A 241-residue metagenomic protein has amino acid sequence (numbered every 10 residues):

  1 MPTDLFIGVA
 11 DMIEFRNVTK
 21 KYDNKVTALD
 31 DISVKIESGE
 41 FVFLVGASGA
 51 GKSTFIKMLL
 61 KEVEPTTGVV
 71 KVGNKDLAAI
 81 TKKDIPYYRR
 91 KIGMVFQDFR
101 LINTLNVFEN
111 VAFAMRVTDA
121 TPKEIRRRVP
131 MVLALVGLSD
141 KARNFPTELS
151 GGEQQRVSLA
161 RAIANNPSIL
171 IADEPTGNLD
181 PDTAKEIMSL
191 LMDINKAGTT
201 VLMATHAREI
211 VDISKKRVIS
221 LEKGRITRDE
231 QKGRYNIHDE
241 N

Functional and structural regions predicted by a protein language model:
L60: Helix-to-loop junction immediately C-terminal to a conserved catalytic motif
G68-D76, Y88: Conserved ABC transporter NBD signature motif
L105-A112: Short coil-to-helix segment of the ABC ATPase nucleotide-binding domain corresponding to the Q-loop/switch region
N144-L149, E153: Conserved ABC ATPase signature
N166: Conserved catalytic motifs of ABC-family nucleotide-binding domains
L170-D173: Catalytic Walker B motif of ABC-type/P-loop ATPase nucleotide-binding domains
P181-T183: Helix N-cap at the start of a conserved alpha-helix in ABC-type nucleotide-binding domains
